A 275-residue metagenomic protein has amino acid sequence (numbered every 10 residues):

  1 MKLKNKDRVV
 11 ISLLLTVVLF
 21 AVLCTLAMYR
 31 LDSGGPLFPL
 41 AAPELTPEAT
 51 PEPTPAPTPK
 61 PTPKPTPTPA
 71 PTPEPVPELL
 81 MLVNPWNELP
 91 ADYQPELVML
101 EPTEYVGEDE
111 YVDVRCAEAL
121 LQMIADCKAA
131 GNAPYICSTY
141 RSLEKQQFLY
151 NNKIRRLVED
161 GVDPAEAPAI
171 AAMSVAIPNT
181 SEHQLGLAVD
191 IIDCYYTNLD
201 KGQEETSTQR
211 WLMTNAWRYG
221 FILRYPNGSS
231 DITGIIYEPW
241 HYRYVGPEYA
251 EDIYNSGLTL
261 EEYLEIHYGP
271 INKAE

Functional and structural regions predicted by a protein language model:
K2-E275: Extracytoplasmic cell-surface/polysaccharide-interacting catalytic and binding patches
